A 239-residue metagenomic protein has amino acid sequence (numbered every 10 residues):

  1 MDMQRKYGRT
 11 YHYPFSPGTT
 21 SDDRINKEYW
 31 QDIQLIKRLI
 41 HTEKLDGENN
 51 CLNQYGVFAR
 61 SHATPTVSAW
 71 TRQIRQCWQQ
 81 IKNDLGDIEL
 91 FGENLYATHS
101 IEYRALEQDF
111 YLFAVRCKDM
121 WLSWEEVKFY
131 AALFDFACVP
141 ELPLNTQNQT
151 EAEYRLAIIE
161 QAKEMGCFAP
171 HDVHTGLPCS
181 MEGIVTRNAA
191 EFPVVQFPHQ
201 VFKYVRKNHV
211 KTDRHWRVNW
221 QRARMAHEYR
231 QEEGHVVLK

Functional and structural regions predicted by a protein language model:
M1-K239: Core nucleotide-handling region used for phosphoryl-transfer chemistry
